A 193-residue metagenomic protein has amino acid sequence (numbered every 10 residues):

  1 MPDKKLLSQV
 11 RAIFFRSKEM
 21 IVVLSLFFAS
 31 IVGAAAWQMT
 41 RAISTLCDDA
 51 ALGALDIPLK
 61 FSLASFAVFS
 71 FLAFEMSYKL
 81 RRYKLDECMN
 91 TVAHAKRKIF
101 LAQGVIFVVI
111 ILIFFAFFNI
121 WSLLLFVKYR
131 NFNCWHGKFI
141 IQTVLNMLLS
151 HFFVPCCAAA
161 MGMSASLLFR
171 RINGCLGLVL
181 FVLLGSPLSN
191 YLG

Functional and structural regions predicted by a protein language model:
M1-L26: Aromatic- and glycine-rich beta-strand/loop motifs that create alpha-glucan
D3-R11, R97, L101, I141: Alpha-helical membrane-protein architecture signal
S25-S30, N173-S186: Central hydrophobic cores of alpha-helical transmembrane segments in multi-pass integral membrane proteins
A29, A35-E75, L101-G174: Secretory targeting signals
F74-I110: Helix-loop-helix units of permease transmembrane domains in multi-pass membrane transporters, especially ABC
I111, S186-P187: Hydrophobic transmembrane alpha-helices of multi-pass small-molecule transporters
